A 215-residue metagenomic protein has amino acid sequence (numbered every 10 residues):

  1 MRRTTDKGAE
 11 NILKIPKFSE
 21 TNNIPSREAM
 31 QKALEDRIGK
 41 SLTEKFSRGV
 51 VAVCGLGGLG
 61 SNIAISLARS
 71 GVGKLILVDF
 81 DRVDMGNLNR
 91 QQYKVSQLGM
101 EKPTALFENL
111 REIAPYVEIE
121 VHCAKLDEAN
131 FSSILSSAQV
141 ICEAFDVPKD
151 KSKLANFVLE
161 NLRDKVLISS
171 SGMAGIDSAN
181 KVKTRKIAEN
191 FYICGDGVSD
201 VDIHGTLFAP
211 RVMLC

Functional and structural regions predicted by a protein language model:
R2-R3, G8-V51: N-terminal charged helix/coil linker that caps or initiates catalytic domains
L59: Hydrophobic/small residue at the entry helix of a nucleotide-binding pocket
N62-A68: N-terminal Rossmann-like FAD-binding beta1-loop-alpha1 element of flavoenzymes
R69-K74: Conserved S-adenosyl-L-methionine
D79-I113: Glycine-rich phosphate-binding loop and adjoining beta1-alpha1-beta2 segment of Rossmann-like nucleotide-binding folds
P103-N109, I113-A138, F145-P148: A structured beta-alpha segment of the ubiquitous adenosine-cofactor-binding alpha/beta core
V140-L214: E1/E1-like adenylate-forming module used to activate ubiquitin-like modifiers and sulfur-carrier proteins
